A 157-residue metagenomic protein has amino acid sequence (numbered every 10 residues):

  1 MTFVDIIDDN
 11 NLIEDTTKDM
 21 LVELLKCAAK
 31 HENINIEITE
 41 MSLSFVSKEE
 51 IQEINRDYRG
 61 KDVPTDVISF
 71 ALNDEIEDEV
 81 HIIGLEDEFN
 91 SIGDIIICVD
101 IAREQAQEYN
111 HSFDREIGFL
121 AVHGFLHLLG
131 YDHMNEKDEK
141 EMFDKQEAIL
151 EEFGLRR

Functional and structural regions predicted by a protein language model:
M1-G118, L129-R157: An acidic/histidine-cluster motif and surrounding catalytic segment that typifies divalent-metal-assisted enzyme active
L126: Conserved ATP-binding N-box helix of the HATPase_c
